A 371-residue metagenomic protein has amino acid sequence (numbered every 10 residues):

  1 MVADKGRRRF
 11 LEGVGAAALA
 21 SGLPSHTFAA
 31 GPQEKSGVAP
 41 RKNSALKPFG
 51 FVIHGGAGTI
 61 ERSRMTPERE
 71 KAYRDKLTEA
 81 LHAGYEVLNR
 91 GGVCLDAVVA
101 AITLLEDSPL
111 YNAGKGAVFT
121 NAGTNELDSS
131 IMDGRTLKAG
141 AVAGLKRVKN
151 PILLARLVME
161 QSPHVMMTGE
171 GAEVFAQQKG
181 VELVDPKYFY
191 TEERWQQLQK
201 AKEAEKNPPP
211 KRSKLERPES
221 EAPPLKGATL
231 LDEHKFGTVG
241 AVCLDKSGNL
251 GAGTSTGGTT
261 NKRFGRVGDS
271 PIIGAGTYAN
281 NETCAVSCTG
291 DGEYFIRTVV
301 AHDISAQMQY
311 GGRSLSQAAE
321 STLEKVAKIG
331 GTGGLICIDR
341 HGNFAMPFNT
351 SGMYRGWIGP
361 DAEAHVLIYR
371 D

Functional and structural regions predicted by a protein language model:
M1-A18: N-terminal secretory signal peptides and thylakoid transit peptides that target proteins across membranes
G13-G15, L19, G31-D371: Alpha/propeptide regions of enzymes that mature by internal proteolysis
T27-A29: Boundary at the C-terminal end of the N-terminal hydrophobic targeting segment
